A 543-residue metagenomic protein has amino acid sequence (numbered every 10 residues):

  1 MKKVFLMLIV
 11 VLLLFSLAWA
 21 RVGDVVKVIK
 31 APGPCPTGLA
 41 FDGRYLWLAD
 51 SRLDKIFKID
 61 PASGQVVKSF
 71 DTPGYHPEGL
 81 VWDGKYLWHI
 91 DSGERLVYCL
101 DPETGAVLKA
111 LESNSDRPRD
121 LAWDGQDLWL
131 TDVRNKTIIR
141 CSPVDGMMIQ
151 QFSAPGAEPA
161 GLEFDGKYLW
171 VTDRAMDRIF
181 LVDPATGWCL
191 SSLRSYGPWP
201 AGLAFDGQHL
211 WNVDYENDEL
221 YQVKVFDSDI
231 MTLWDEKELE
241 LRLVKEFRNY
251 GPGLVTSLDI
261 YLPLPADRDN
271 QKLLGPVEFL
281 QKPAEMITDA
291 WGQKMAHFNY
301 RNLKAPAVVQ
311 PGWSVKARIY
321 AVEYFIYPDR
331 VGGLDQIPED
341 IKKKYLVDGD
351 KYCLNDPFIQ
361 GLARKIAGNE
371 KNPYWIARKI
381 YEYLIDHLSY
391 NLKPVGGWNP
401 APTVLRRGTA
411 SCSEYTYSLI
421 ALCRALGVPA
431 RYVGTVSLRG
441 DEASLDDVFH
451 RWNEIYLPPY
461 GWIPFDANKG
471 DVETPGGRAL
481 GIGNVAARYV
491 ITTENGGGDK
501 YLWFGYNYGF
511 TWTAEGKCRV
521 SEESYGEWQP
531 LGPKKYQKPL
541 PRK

Functional and structural regions predicted by a protein language model:
D24-K30, Q65-F70, A106-L111, M147-F152 (+1 more regions): A short beta-strand motif characteristic of beta-propeller blades
A31-D42, P73-D83, N114-G125, P155-G166 (+1 more regions): Beta-rich, blade/repeat-based domains predominating in secreted/periplasmic proteins but also intracellular
P32, L48-L53, H89-E94, L130-N135 (+2 more regions): Conserved beta-strand positions in repeat-built beta-propeller and related beta-rich domains
D60-G64, D101-G105, S142-G146, D183-G187 (+1 more regions): Short loop/turn segments that connect beta-strands within beta-propeller blades
W199-M231: Blade-level signature of beta-propeller repeat domains, shared across WD40, Kelch, NHL, RCC1 and BNR/Asp-box propellers
V225-E323: Intrinsically disordered, low-complexity N-terminal segments that are enriched in acidic
A307-R406: Acidic low-complexity segments
E414-N507: Hydrophobic/aromatic-rich core segments of domains that either
